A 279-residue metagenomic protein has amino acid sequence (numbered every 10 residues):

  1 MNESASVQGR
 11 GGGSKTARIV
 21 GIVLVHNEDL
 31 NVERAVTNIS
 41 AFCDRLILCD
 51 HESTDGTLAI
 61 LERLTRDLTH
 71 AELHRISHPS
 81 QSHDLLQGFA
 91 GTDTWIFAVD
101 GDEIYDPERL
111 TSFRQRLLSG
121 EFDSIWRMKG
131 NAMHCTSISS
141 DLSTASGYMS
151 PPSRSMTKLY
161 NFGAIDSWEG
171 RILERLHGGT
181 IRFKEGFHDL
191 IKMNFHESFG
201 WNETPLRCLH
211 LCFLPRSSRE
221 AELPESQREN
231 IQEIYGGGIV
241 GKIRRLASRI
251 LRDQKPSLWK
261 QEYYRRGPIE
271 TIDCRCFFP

Functional and structural regions predicted by a protein language model:
R18-V20: Cell-envelope/extracellular polymer assembly enzymes that use nucleotide-activated donors
I22-F42: Short, well-formed alpha-helical segments that are part of the catalytic scaffolds of diverse glycosyltransferases
L24, D44-E52, H74: Short beta-strand/loop segment that forms part of the nucleotide-sugar
D50-R63, H78: A conserved acidic beta->alpha catalytic loop
E62-S82: Conserved donor nucleotide-binding strand/loop of the catalytic core
H83-W95: Active-site nucleotide-sugar/metal-binding loop of Leloir-type enzymes
D93-I104: Short beta-strand-to-loop acidic/aromatic patch adjacent to the donor-nucleotide binding site
P107-P279: Catalytic-site signature of metal-activated, phosphate-bearing donor transferases, centered on the GT-A/GT-A-like
